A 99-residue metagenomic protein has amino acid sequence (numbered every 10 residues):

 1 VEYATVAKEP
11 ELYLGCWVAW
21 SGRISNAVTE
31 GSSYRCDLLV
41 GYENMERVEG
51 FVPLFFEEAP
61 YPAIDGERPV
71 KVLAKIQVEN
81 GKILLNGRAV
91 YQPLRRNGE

Functional and structural regions predicted by a protein language model:
V1-E99: OB-fold and OB-like single-stranded nucleic-acid-recognition modules and their adjacent interaction interfaces
